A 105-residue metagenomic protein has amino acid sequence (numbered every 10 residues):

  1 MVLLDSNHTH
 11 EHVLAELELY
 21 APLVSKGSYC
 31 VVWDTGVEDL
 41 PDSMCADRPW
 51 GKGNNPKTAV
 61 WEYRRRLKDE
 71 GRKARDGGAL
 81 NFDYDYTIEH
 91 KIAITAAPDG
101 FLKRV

Functional and structural regions predicted by a protein language model:
M1-L4: Short SAM/SAH-binding signature in class I
N7: The substrate-binding groove and active-site-proximal loops of carbohydrate-active enzymes, especially glycoside
H10-V105: C-terminal substrate-binding/active-site "lid" region of AdoMet-derived donor-dependent transferases
